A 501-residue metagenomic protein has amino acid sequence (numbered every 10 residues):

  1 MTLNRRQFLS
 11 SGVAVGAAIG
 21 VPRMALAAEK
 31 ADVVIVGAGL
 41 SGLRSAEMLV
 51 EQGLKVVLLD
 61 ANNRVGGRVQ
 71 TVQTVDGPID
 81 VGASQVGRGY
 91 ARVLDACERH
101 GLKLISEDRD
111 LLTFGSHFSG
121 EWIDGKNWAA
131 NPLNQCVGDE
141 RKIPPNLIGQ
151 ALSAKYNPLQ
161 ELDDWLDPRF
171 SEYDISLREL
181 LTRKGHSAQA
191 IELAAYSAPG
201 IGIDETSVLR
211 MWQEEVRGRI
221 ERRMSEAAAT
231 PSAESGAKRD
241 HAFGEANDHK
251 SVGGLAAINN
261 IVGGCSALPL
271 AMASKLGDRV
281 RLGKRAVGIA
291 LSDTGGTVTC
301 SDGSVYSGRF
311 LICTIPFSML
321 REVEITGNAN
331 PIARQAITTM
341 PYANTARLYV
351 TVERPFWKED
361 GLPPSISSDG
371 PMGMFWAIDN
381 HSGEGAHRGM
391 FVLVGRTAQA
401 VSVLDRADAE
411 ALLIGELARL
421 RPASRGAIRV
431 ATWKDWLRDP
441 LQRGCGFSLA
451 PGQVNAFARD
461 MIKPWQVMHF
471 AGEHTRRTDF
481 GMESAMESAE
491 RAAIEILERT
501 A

Functional and structural regions predicted by a protein language model:
T2-A501: FAD-dinucleotide binding site
